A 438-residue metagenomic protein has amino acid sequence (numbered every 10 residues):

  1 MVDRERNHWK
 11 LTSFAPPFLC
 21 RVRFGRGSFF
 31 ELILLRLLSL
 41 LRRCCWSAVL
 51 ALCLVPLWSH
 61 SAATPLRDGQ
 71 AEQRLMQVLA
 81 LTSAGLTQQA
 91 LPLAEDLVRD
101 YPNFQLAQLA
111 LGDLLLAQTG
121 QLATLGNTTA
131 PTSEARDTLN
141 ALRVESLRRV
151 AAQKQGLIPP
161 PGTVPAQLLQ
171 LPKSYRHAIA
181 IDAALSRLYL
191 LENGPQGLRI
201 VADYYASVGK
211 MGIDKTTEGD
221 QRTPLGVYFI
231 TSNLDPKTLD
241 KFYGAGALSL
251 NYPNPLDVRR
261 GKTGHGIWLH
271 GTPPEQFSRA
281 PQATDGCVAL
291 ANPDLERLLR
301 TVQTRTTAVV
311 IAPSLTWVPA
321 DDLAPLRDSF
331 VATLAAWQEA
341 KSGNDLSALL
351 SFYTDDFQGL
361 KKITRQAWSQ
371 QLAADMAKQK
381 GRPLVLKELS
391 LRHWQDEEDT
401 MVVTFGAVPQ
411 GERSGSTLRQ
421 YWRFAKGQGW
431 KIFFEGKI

Functional and structural regions predicted by a protein language model:
G69-D96, D100, A336-E339: Alpha-helical segment of the N-proximal tetratricopeptide repeat
G156-I267, P273-S278: Gly/Pro-biased beta-strand-loop elements
S174, Q371-R419: Surface-exposed, charged secondary-structure patches
S232-A335: Exported/periplasmic cell-wall-interacting domains
G343-L360: Short, well-ordered alpha-helical segments enriched in acidic and aromatic residues
G415-I438: Short beta-strand edge/turn micro-motifs at domain boundaries
